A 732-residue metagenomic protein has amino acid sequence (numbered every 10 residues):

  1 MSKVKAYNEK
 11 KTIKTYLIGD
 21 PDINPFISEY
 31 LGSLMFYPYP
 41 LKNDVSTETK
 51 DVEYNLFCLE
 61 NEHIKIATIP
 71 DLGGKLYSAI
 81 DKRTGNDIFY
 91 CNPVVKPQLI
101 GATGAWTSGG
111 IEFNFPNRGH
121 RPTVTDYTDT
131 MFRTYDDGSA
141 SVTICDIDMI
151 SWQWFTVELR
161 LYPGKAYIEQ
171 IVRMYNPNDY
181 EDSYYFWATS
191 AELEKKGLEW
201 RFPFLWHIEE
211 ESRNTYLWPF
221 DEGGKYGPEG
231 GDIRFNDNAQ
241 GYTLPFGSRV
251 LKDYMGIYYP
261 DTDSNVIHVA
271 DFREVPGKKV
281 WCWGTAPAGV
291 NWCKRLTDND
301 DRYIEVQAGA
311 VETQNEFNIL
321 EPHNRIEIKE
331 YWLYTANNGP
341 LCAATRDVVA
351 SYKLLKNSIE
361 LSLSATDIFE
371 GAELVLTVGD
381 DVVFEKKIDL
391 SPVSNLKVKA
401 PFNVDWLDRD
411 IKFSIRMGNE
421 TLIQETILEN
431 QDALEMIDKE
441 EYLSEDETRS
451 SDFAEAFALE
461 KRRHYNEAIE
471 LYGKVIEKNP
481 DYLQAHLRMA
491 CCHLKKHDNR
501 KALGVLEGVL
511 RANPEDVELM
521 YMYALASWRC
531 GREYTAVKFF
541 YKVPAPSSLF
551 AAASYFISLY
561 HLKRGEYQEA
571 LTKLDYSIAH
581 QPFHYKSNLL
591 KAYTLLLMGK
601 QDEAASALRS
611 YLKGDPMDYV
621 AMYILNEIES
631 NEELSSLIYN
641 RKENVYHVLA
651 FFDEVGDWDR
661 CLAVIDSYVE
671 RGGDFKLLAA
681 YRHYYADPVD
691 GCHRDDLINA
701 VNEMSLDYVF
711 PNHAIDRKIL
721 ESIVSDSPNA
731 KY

Functional and structural regions predicted by a protein language model:
S2-K5, E9-I18, P25, F57-L59 (+5 more regions): A contiguous, surface-exposed recognition patch within enzymatic or periplasmic domains that forms
D22-D51, L56-E60, S108-K165, A288-N318: Extended, loop-rich substrate-binding clefts of extracytoplasmic carbohydrate-active enzymes
P340-E447, Y619-A621, I628-N631, V689-Y708: Long, contiguous interaction/recruitment modules in multidomain scaffold/adaptor proteins
D432-F453, L634-K642, Y708-N712, I719-S727: TPR-adjacent "capping" and linker segments in tetratricopeptide-repeat scaffold/adaptor proteins
F457, C491, L525, L559 (+4 more regions): Residue-level recognition of tetratricopeptide repeat
A485, L519, A553, S587 (+4 more regions): TPR alpha-solenoid repeat register
